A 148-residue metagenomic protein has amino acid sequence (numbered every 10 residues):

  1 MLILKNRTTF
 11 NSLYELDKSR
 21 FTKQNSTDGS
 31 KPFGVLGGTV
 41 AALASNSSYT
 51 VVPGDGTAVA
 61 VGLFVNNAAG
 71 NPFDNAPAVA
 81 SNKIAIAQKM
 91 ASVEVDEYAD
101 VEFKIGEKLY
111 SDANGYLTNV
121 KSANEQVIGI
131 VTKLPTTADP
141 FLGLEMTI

Functional and structural regions predicted by a protein language model:
M1-I148: Surface-exposed, low-hydrophobicity beta-strand/loop segments enriched in small/polar/acidic residues
